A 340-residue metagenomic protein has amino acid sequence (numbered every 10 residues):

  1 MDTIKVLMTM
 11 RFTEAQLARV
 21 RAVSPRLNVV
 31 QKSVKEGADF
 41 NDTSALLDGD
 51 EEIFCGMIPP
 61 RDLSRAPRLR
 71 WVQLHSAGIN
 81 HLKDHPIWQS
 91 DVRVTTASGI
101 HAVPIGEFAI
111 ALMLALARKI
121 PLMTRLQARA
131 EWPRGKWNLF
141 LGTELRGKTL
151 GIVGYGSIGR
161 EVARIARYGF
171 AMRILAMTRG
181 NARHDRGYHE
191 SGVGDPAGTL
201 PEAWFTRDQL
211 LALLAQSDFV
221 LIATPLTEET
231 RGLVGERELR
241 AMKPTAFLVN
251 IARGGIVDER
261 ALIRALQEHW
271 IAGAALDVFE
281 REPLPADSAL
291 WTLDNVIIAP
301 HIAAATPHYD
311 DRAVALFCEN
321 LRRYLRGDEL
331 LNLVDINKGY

Functional and structural regions predicted by a protein language model:
M1-I53, L175, A182, E190: N-terminal glycine-/charge-rich "phosphate-binding" loop or analogous flexible N-terminal tail
G49-A128, G142-R146: Phosphate/diphosphate ligand-binding glycine-rich loop within oxidoreductases
I58, S76, I222-T224, I251-A252 (+1 more regions): Glycine-rich, N-terminal phosphate-binding loop of Rossmann-like dinucleotide-binding domains
G106-R125, K148, R167-M172, L316-D328: Oxidoreductase and adenylate-handling cofactor-binding alpha/beta cores
R125-E161, G169: Glycine-rich NAD(P)-binding loop of Rossmann-like domains
A163, R167, L266: Gly/Ala-rich phosphate-binding loop of Rossmann-like dinucleotide-binding domains, activating on the conserved
N181-A289: Rossmann-like adenosine-cofactor binding region
T245-Y340: Rossmann-like dinucleotide-binding domain for NAD(H)/NADP(H)
